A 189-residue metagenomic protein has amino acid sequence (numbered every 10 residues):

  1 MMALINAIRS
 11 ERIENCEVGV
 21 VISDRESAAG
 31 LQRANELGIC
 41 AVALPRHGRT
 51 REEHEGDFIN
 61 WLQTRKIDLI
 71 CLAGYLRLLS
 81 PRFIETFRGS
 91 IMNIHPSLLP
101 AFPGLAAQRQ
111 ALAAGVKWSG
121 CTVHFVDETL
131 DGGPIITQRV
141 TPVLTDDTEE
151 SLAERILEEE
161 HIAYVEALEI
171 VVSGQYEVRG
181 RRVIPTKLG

Functional and structural regions predicted by a protein language model:
M1-G189: One-carbon transfer enzymes
